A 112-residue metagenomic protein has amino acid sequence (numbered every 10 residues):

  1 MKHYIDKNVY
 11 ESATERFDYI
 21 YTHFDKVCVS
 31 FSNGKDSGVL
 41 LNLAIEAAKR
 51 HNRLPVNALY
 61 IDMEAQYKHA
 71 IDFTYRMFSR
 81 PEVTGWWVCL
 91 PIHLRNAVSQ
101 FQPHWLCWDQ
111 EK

Functional and structural regions predicted by a protein language model:
M1-K112: ATP-dependent adenylation/nucleotidyltransferase module used to activate substrates
